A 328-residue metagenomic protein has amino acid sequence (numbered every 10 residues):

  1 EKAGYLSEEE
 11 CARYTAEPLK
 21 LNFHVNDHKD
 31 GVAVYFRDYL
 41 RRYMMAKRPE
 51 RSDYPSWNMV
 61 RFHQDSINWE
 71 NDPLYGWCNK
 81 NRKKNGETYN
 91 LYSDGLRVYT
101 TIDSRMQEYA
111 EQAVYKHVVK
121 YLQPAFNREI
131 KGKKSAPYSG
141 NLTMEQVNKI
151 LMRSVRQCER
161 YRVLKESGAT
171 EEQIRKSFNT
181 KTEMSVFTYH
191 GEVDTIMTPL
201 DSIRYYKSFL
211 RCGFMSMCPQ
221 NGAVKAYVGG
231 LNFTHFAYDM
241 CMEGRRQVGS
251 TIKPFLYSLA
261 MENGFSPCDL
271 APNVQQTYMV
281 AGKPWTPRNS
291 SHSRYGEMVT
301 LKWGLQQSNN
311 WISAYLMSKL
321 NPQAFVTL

Functional and structural regions predicted by a protein language model:
E1-K283, R288-S290, K302-W303, Y315: Extended, non-catalytic substrate-recognition/exosite surfaces adjacent to catalytic cores, especially in enzymes
Y257, A314, Q323-T327: Short glycine-/small-residue-rich flexible loop motifs, especially phosphate/cofactor-binding loops
P284-N289, N321-L328: Mid-domain, small-residue-enriched loop/turn segments at the edges of structured enzyme/sensor domains
S293-N321: Metal-dependent DNA phosphodiester-chemistry modules and their immediately adjacent helices/loops in DNA-processing
